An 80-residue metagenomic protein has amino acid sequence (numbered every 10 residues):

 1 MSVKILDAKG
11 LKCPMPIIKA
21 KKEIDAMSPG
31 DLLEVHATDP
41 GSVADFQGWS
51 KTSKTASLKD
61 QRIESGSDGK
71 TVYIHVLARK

Functional and structural regions predicted by a protein language model:
M1, G41, E64-G66: Intrinsically disordered, low-complexity segments enriched in Ser/Pro/Gly/Ala and basic residues
M1-S28: An N-terminal amphipathic alpha-helical segment
M1-V3, G30-E34, V72-I74: Intrinsic-disorder/low-complexity, polar/charged segments enriched in Ser/Thr/Lys/Arg/Asp/Glu/Gln
D7, H36, V76-A78: Generic structural detector for well-ordered beta-strands
L11, M15, G41-A44, D68: Residues at secondary-structure transition points
K19-S53: Amphipathic, hydrophobic secondary-structure cores in small proteins
Q47-K80: C-terminal structural segments of small proteins and small subunits
